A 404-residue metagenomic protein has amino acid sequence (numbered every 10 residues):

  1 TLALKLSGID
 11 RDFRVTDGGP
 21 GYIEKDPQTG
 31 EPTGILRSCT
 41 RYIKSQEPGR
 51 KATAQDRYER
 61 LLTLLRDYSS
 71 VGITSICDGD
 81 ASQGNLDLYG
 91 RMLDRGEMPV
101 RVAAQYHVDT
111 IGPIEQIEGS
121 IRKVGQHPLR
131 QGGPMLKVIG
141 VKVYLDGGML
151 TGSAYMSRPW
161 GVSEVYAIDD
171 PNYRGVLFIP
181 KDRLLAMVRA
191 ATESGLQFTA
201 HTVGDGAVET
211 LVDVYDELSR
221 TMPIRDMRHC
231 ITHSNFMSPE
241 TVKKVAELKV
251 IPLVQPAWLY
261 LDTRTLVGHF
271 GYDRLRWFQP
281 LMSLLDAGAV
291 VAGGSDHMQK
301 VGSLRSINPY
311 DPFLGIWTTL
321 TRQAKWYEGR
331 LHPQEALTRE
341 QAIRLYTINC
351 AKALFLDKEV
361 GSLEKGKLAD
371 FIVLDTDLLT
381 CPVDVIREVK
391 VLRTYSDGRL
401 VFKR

Functional and structural regions predicted by a protein language model:
T1-R122, M135-A207, R220, M227-R228 (+3 more regions): Divalent metal-binding segments
V100, V250, G288-A289: A short helix->loop->beta-strand "cap" motif at the edges of active sites that frequently abuts
R130: Polybasic (Lys/Arg-rich)
G133-S153, K249-Y260, T318-T321: Non-cysteine beta-strand/loop elements that form the S-adenosyl-L-methionine
R189-F198, G206-H229, H233-S234, P239-K243 (+3 more regions): His/Asp/Glu-enriched, well-ordered alpha-helical/loop segment that forms or immediately abuts the divalent-metal
